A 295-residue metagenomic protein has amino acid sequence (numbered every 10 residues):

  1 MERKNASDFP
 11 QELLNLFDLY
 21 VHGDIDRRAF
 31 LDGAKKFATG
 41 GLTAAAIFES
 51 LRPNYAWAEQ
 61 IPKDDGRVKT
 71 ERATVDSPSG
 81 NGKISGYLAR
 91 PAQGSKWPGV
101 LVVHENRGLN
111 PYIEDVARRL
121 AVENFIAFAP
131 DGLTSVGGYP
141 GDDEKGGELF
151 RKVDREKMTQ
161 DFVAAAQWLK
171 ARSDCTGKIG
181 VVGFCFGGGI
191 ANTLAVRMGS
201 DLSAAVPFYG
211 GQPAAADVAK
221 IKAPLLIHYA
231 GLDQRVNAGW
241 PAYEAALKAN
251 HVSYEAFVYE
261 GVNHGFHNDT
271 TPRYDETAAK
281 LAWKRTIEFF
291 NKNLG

Functional and structural regions predicted by a protein language model:
M1-A29: N-terminal secretory signal peptides
D18, R27-P53: N-terminal export signals
W57-G94: N-terminal cap/lid segment of alpha/beta-hydrolase-fold proteins
K96-E105: Short beta-strand element of the alpha/beta-hydrolase
R107, L133-E156, G265-T270: Cap/lid segment of the alpha/beta-hydrolase catalytic domain
D143-V182, N293-L294: Gly/Ser-rich "nucleophile elbow"/oxyanion-hole loop immediately N-terminal to the catalytic nucleophile in hydrolases
V163-K222: Primarily recognizes the serine-hydrolase "nucleophile elbow" in alpha/beta-hydrolase and SGNH/GDSL folds
I227-Y229: Short beta-strand/loop motif that positions the catalytic acidic residue of the alpha/beta-hydrolase fold
